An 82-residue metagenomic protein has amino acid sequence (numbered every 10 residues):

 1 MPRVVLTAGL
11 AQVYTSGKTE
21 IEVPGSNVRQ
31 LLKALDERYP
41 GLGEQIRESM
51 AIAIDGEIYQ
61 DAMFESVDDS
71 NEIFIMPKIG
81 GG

Functional and structural regions predicted by a protein language model:
M1-G81: Ubiquitin-like/PB1-type beta-grasp interaction modules and other compact soluble beta-rich domains
